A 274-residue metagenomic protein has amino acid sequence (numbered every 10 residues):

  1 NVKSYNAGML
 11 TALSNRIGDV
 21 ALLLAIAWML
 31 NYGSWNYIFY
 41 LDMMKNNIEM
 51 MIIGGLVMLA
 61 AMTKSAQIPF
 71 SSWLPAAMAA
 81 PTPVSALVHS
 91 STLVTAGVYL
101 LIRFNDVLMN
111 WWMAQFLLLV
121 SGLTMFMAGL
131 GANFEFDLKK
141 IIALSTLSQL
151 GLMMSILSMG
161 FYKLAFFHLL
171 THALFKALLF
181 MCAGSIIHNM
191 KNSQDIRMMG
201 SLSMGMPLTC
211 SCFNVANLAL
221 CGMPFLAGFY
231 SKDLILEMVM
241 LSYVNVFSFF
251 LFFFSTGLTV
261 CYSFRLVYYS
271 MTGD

Functional and structural regions predicted by a protein language model:
N1-D274: Core, highly hydrophobic multi-pass alpha-helical transmembrane subunits of bioenergetic inner membranes
